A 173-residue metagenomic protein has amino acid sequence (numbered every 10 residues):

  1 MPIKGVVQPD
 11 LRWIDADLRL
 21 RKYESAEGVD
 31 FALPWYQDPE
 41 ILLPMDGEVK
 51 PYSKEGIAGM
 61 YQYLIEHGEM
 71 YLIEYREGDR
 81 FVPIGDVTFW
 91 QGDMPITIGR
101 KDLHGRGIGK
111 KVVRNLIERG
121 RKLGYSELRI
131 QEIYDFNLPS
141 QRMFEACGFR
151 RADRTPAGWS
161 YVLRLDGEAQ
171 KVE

Functional and structural regions predicted by a protein language model:
M1-K54, A58-G59, G167-E173: A short, well-structured alpha-helix characteristic of acyl/acetyltransferase catalytic modules
M60-L72: A short helix-loop-beta-strand connector motif used in the catalytic cores of GNAT acetyltransferases and, in some
L72, R80-D93: Conserved beta-strand in the GNAT
E74, D93-I108, I133-Y134: A short, internal acetyl-CoA/4′-phosphopantetheine-binding micro-motif in the GNAT/acyltransferase core
G105-G120, Q141-A146: Conserved acetyl-CoA-binding loop-helix of GNAT-fold acetyltransferases
I130-Q141: Conserved beta-strand-loop-alpha-helix junction that forms the acyl-donor binding cleft
Q131-E132, E145-L163: Conserved catalytic-core motifs of GNAT/GCN5-like acyltransferases
